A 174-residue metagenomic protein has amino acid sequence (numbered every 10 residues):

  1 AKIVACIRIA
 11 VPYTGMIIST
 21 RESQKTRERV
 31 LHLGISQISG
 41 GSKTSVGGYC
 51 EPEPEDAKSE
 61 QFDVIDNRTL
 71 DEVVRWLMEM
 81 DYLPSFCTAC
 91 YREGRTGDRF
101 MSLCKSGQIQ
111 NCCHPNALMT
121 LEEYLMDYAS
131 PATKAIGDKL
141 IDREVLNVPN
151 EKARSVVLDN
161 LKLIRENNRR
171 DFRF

Functional and structural regions predicted by a protein language model:
A1: Conserved non-cysteine loop/helix-boundary elements of the Radical SAM core domain that shape
V4-V11, M78: Surface-exposed amphipathic alpha-helices with a cationic face
P12-G15, S59-E60: Short linear motifs at secondary-structure transitions and domain/linker junctions
T14-I18, I38-G40: Hydrophobic faces of well-ordered beta-strands that scaffold small-molecule active sites in alpha/beta enzyme cores
I18-S19, I65: Residues that cap or flank secondary-structure elements
R21-S23, K43: Active-site beta-loop-alpha junctions enriched in small/polar residues
E28, L33-S36, S42-F174: Radical SAM enzyme core and accessory elements
